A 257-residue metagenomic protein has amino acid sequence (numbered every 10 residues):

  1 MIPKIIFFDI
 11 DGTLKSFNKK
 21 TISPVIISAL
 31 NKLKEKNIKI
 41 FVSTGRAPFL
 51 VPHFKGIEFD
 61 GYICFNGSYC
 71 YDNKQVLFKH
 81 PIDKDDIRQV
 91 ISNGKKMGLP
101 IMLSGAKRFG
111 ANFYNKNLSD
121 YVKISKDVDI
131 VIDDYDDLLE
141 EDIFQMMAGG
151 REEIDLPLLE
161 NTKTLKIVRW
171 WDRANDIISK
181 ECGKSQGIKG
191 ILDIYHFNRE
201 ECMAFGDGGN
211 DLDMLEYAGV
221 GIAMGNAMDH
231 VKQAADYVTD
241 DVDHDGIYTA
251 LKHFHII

Functional and structural regions predicted by a protein language model:
K4-K19: Asp-based phosphoryl-transfer active-site loop
F17, P24-L118: Active-site phosphate-binding/coordination module
L33, T44, N66, M146 (+4 more regions): Residue-level signal for inorganic ion chemistry
I57-E58, N66, N161-T164, Y217-A218 (+1 more regions): Short, structured coil segments at secondary-structure junctions
F59-G67, H80, K123, I167-W170 (+2 more regions): Short hydrophobic/aromatic-enriched beta-strand-loop microsegments
N93, M97-Y217, N226: Conserved acidic, metal-coordinating active-site core of Asp-based, Mg2+-dependent phosphoryl-transfer enzymes
Y217, I222, M228-I257: Asp-based, Mg2+/Mn2+-dependent phosphohydrolase catalytic module
